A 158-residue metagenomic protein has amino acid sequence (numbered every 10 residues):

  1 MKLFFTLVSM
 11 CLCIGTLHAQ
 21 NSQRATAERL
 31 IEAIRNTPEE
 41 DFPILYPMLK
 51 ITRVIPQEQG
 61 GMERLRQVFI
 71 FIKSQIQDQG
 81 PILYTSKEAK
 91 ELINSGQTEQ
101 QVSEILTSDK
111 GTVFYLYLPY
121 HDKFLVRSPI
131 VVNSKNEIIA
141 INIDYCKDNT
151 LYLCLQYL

Functional and structural regions predicted by a protein language model:
M1-T26: Bacterial Sec-dependent N-terminal signal peptides
S22-P38: Short, aromatic-enriched amphipathic alpha-helices that serve as compact interaction elements
E39-L45: Solenoid-repeat scaffolds in large eukaryotic assemblies
L45-Q101: Short solvent-exposed beta->alpha transition segments
E88-L158: Exposed beta-sheet edge and beta->alpha loop/turn motif
